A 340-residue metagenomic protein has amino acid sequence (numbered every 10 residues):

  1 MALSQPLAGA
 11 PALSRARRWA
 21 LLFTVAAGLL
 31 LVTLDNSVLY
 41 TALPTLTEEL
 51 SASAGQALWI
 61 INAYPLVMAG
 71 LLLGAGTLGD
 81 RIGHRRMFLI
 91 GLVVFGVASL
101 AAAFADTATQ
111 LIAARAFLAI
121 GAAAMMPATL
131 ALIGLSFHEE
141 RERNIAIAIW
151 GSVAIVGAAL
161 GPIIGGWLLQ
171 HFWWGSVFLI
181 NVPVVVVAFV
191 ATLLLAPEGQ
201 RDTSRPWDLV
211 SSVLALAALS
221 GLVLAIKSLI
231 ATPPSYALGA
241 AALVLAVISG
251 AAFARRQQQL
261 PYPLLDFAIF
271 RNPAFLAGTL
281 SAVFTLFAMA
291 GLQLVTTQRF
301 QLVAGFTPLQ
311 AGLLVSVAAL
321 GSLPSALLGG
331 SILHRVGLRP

Functional and structural regions predicted by a protein language model:
A2-L194, S325-P340: Transmembrane-helix bundle of Major Facilitator Superfamily
A12, A16, V32, A122 (+7 more regions): Alpha-helix initiation/capping motif
R15-W19, F23, W59, R86 (+11 more regions): Structural motif marking the loop-to-transmembrane transition
R18-L34, L39-T41, S235-L245, S249 (+1 more regions): 12-transmembrane solute porter fold
A148, Q170-A282: Hydrophobic transmembrane-helix bundles of small-molecule transporters
